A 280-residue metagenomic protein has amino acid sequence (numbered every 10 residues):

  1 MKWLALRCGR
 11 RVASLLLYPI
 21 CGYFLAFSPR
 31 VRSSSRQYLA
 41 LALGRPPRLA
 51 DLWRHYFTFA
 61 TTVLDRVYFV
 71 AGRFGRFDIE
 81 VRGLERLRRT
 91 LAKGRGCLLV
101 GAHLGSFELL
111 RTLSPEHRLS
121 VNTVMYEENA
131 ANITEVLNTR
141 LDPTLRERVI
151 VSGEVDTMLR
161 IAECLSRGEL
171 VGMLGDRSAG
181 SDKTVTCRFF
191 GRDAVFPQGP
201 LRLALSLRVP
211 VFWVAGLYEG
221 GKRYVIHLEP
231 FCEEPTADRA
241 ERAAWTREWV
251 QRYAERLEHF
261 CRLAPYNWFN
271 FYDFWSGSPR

Functional and structural regions predicted by a protein language model:
M1-G101, T134-N138: Membrane-anchoring hydrophobic helices of lipid-metabolizing enzymes
G44-P47, T61-V63, K93-G153, R167 (+1 more regions): Catalytic core of membrane glycerolipid acyltransferases/transacylases, capturing the structured, soluble-facing
R48, L91, E116, S120 (+1 more regions): Non-catalytic C-terminal accessory region of glycerolipid acyltransferases and related lyso-lipid remodeling enzymes
R73-I79, E147-S152, F189-G191, D238: Short, flexible loop segments at the rims of nucleotide/cofactor-binding pockets, characterized by
F77-V81, A130, V151-V155, D193-A194 (+1 more regions): A conditional alpha-helix N-cap/helix-loop micro-motif detector
